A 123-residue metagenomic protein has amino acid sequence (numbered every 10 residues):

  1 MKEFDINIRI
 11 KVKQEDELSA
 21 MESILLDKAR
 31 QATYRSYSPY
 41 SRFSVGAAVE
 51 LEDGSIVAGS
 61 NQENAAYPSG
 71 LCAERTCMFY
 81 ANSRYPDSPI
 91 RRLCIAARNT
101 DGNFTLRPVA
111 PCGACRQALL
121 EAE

Functional and structural regions predicted by a protein language model:
M1-D27: Short, compositionally biased leader-like segments
D27-Y34: Short Pro/Gly-enriched beta-strand edge/turn motifs at strand-loop
R35-S41: Extended beta-strand/beta-hairpin segments
S41-R42, L71: Short glycine/proline-enriched turns and hinge-like loops at secondary-structure junctions
R42-L51: Short beta-strand scaffold segments in enzyme catalytic cores
A58-E123: Zn2+-dependent cytidine deaminase-like catalytic core
